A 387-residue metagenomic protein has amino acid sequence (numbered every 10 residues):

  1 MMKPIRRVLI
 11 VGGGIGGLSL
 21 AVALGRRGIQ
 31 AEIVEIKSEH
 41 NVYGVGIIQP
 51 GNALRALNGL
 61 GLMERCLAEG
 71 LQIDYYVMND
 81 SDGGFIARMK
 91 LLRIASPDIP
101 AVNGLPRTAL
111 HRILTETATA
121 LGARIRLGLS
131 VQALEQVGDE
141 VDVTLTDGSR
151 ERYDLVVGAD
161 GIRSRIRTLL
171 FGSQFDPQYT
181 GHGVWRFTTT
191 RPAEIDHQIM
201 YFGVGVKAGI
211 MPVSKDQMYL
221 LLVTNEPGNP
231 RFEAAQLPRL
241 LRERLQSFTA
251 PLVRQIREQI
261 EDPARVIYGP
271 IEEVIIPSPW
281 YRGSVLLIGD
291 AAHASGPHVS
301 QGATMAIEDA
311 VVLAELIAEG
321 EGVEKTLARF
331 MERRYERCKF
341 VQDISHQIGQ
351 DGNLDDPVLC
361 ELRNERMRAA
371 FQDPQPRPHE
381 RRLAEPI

Functional and structural regions predicted by a protein language model:
M2-V8, G25, P50-F171, F175-T188 (+2 more regions): Conserved N-terminal helical subregion
L9, E32, Y219-L221: A structural signal for isolated positions on well-ordered beta-strands in alpha/beta enzyme cores
V11-V34, V157-G158, D262-D356: Conserved mid-domain beta->alpha element of the FAD-binding
G16, E39, R163: Conserved Rossmann-like nucleotide-cofactor binding loop
S164, V184-R186, V206-G209, A292-H293: Histidine-centered metal-chelating micro-motifs
F187, H197-P230, A234, P238 (+2 more regions): Active-site substrate-recognition segment that forms the wall of the catalytic cavity or substrate channel
E233-I267, V323, E336: Flavin-binding catalytic cores
M367-I387: C-terminal auxiliary extensions adjacent to catalytic cores
